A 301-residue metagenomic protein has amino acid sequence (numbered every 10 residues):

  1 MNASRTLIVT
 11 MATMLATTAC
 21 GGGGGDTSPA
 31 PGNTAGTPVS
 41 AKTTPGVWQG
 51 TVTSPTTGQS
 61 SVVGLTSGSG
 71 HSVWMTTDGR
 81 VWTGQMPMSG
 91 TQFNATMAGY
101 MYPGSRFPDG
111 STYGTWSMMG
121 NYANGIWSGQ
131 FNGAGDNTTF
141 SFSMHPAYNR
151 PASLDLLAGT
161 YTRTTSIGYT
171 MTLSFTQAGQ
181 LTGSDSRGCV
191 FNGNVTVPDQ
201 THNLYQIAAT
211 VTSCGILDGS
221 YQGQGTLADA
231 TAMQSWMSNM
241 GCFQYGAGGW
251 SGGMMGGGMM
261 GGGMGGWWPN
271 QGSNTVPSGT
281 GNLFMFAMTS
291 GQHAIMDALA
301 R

Functional and structural regions predicted by a protein language model:
N2-A3, L7-T43: Bacterial Sec-dependent N-terminal signal peptides
N33-S61, I126-Y169, T182, S273 (+3 more regions): Tryptophan-anchored aromatic micro-motifs
G50, S54-N94, R163-C214, G265: N-terminal glycine/threonine-rich, aromatic-flanked beta-hairpin/loop signature
G64, G84-M86, M118-G120, N192-Q200 (+2 more regions): Extended lipid/amphipathic-ligand handling interfaces
W82-S111, M118, G133, S141-A178 (+1 more regions): Predominantly extracellular/secreted and cell-surface proteins with exposed, flexible low-complexity segments
A95-G114, Q206-Q224: An anionic, turn-rich surface loop/hairpin at beta-sheet edges that serves as a generic interaction/coordination patch
L204-C242, G272-N274: Accessory, usually C-terminal, subdomains that scaffold auxiliary metal cofactors
M237-M240, Y245-P269: Extracellular/periplasmic low-complexity linear segments
